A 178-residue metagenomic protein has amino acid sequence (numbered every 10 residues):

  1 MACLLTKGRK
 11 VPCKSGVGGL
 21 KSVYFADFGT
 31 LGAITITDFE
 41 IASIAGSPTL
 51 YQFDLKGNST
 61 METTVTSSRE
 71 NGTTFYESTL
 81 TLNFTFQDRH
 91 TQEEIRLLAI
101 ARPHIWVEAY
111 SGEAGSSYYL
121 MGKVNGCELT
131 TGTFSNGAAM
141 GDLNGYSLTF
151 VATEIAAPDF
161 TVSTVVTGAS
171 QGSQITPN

Functional and structural regions predicted by a protein language model:
A2-T81, G126-G141: Solvent-exposed edge beta-strands and adjacent loop segments that serve as assembly or binding interfaces
F28, F39, N58, T85-R89 (+5 more regions): Generic structural motif
S67-H90, D142-A156: Oligomerization/assembly interface segments of phage tail-like spikes and tubes
T79-F86, S111-T133: Short acidic, glycine/tyrosine-flanked loop/strand segments centered on an H-E-D-like triad
R89-L97, D159-V162: Short, conserved charged micro-motifs
Q92-G122: Short, acidic/charged, Gly/Pro-enriched secondary-structure junctions
V124-N178: Mixed-charge, glycine-accented linear interaction segment located at domain edges/termini
